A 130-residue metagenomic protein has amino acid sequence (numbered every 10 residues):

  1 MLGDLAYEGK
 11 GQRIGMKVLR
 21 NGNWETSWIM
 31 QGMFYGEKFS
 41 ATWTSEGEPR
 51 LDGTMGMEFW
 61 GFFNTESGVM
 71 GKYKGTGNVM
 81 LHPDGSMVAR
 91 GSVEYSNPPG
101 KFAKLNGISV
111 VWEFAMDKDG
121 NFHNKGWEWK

Functional and structural regions predicted by a protein language model:
M1-K130: Beta-strand-enriched cores of mature, soluble protein domains
